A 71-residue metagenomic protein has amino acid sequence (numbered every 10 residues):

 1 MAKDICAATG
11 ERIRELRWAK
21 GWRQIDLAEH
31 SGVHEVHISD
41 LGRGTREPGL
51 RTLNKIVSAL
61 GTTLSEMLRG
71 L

Functional and structural regions predicted by a protein language model:
M1-A8: A detector for short, charged/polar N-terminal pre-domain segments
A2, S58, L68-L71: Short, charged recognition helix plus adjacent turn of helix-turn-helix-like nucleic-acid-binding domains
E11-H30, K55: Short basic helix-loop element that most often maps to the first helix and adjoining turn of HTH DNA-binding modules
L16, L41, M67-G70: Amphipathic alpha-helical segments that mediate coupling or scaffolding at interfaces
G32-E47: Recognition helix of helix-turn-helix/homeodomain-like DNA-binding domains that insert into the DNA major groove
R51-E66: DNA major-groove recognition helix of helix-turn-helix/homeodomain DNA-binding modules
